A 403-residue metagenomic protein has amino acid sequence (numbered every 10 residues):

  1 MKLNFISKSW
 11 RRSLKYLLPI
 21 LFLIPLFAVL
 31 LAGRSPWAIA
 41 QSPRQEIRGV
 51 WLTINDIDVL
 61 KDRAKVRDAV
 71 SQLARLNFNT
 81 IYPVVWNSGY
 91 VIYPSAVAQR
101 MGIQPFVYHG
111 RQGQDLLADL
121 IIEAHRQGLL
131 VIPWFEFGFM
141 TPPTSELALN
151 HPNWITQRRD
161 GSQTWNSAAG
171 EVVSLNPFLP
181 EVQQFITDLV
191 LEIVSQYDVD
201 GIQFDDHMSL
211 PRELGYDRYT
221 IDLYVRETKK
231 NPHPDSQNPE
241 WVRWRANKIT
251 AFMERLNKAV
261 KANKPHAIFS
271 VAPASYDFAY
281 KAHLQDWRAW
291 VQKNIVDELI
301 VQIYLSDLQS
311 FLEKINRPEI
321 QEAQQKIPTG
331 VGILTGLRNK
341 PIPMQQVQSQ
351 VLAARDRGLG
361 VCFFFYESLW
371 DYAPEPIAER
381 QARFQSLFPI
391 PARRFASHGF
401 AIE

Functional and structural regions predicted by a protein language model:
Q45-R48, I57-L60, G138-E192, Q196: Active-site-adjacent "subsite" loops/lids of carbohydrate-active enzymes
L52-L60, Q99-G113, A169-Q184, N238-K248 (+2 more regions): The substrate-binding groove and active-site-proximal loops of carbohydrate-active enzymes, especially glycoside
K65-V91, Y197, V296: Catalytic domains of carbohydrate-active enzymes, especially glycoside hydrolases
F78-Q112: Aromatic-lined carbohydrate-binding/catalytic grooves of carbohydrate-active enzymes
F78-V85, L116-W165, Q203-D206: Glycine-rich, aromatic-flanked loop segments that form ligand/cofactor-binding clefts across common enzyme folds
Y93-P105, F139-N166, D206-H233: Aromatic- and acidic-residue-enriched segments that line the glycan-binding/catalytic groove of carbohydrate-active
E227-K340: Glycoside hydrolase catalytic-domain groove-lining segments
D297-F311, P318, I327-E403: Substrate-binding cleft of secreted/luminal carbohydrate-active enzymes
